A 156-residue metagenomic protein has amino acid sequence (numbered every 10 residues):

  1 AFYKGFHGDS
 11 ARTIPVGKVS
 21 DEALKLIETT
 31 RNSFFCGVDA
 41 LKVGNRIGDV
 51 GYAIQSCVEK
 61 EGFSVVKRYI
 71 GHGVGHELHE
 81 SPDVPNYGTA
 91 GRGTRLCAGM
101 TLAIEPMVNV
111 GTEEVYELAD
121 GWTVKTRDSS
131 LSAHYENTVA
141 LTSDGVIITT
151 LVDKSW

Functional and structural regions predicted by a protein language model:
A1-W156: Active-site neighborhoods and metal-handling regions in enzymes and metal-associated proteins
